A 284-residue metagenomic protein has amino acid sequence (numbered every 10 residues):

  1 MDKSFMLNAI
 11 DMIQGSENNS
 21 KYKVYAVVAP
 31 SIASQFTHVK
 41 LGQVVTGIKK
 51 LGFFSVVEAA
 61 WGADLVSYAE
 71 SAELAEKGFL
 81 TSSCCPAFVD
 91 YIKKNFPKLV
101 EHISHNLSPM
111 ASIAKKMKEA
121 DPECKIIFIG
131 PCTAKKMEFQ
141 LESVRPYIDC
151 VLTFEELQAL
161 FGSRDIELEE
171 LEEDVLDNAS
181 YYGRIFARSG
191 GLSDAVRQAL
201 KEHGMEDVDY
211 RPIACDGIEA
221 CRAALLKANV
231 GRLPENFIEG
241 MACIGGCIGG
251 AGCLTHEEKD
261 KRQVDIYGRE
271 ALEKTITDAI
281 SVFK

Functional and structural regions predicted by a protein language model:
D2-K284: Iron-sulfur-associated redox domains of electron-transfer enzymes in respiratory and anaerobic energy metabolism
